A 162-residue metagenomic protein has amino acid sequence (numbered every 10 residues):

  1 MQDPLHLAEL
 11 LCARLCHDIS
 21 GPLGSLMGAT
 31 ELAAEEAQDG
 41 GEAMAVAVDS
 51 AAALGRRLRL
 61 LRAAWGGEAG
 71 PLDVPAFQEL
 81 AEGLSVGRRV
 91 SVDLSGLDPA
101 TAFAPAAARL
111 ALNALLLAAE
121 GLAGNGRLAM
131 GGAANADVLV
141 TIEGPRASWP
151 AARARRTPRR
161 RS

Functional and structural regions predicted by a protein language model:
M1-L7: Conserved signal-transmission helix
E9-E36, P105-A133: Conserved ATP-binding N-box helix of the HATPase_c
G40-S91: Conserved DHp (HisKA) dimerization/phosphotransfer helix of two-component histidine kinases, i.e., the long coiled-coil
E68-A69, A102-A104: A short, highly charged nucleic-acid-interacting micro-segment common to nuclease and nuclease-linked defense proteins
D93-T101: Conserved catalytic submotifs in the C-terminal HATPase_c
N135-S162: Glycine-rich/acidic phosphate-handling loop/turn and adjacent ATP-lid/helix of nucleotide-binding kinase/ATPase domains
